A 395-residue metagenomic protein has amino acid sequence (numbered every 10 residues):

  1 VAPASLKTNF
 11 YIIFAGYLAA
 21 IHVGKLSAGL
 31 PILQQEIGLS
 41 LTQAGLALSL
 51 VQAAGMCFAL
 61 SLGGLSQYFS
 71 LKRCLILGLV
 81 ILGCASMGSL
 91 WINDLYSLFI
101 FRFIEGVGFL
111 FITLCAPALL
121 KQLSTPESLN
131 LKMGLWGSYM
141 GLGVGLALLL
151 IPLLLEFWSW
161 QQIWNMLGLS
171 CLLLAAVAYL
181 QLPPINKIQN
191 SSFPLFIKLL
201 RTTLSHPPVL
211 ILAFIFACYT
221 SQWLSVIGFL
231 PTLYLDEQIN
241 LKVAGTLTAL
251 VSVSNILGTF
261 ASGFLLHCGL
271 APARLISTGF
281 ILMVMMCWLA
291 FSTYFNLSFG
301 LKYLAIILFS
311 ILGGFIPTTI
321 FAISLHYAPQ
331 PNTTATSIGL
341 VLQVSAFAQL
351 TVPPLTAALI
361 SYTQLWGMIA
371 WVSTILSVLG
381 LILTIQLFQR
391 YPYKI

Functional and structural regions predicted by a protein language model:
A2, P183-L212: Juxtamembrane intracellular "pre-TM" segments in multi-pass secondary transporters
S27, P208-A249, I256-T259: Extracytoplasmic gate region of multi-pass secondary transporters
C57-N93: Conserved MFS/SLC helix-loop-helix module at the cytosolic interface between two early adjacent transmembrane helices
A59-S70, T259-A271: Helix-to-loop junctions at the C-terminal end of transmembrane segments in multipass secondary transporters
F101-M140: Cytoplasmic helix-loop-helix junction between adjacent transmembrane helices in 12-TM secondary transporters
P126, G134-L182: Helix-loop-helix hairpin linking two adjacent transmembrane segments in secondary transporters
A273-I320: C-terminal transmembrane helical hairpin of 12-TM major facilitator-type secondary transporters
P331-L365: A late C-terminal transmembrane helix in Major Facilitator Superfamily
